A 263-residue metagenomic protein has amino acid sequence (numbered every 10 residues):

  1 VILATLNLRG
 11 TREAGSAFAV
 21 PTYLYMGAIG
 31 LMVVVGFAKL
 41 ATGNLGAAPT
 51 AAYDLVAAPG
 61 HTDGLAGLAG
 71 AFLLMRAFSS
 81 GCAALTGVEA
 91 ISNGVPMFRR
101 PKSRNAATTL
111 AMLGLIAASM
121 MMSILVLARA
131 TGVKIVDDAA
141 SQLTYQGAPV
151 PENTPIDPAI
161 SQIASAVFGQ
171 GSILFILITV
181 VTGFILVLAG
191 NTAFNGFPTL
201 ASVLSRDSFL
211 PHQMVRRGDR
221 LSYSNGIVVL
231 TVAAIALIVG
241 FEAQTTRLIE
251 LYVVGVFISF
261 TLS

Functional and structural regions predicted by a protein language model:
V1-L8, G226-A233, S263: Transmembrane alpha-helical segments of multi-pass small-molecule transport proteins
V1-N44, A118, M122: Hydrophobic or amphipathic alpha-helical targeting/insertion segments
T11-P21, D138-Q142, L177-T182, T199 (+1 more regions): Transmembrane helix-loop boundary segments of multi-pass membrane transporters
Y23, G30-A84, L143-Q146: Helix-loop-helix junctions that connect adjacent transmembrane segments in multi-pass membrane transporters
M26-V35, G196-S202, R206-D207, I249-S263: Hydrophobic alpha-helical segments of multi-pass membrane transport proteins
F37-A47, L110-S161: Extracellular/periplasmic helix-exit of transmembrane alpha-helices
A57-R100, A107-T108, I178-A189: Hydrophobic, membrane-embedded alpha-helices of multi-pass small-molecule transporters
M97-M120, S202-V239: Loop-to-transmembrane helix boundary motifs in multi-pass membrane proteins
